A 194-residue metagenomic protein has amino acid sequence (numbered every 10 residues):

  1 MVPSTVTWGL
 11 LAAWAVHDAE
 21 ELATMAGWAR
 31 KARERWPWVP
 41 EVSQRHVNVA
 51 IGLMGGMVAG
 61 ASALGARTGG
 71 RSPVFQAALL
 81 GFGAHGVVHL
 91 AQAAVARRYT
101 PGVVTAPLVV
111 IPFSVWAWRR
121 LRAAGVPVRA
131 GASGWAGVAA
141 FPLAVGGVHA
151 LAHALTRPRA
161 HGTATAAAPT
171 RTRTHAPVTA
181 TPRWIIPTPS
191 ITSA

Functional and structural regions predicted by a protein language model:
M1-A194: Short amphipathic, positively biased membrane-proximal segments that drive organelle/inner-membrane targeting
